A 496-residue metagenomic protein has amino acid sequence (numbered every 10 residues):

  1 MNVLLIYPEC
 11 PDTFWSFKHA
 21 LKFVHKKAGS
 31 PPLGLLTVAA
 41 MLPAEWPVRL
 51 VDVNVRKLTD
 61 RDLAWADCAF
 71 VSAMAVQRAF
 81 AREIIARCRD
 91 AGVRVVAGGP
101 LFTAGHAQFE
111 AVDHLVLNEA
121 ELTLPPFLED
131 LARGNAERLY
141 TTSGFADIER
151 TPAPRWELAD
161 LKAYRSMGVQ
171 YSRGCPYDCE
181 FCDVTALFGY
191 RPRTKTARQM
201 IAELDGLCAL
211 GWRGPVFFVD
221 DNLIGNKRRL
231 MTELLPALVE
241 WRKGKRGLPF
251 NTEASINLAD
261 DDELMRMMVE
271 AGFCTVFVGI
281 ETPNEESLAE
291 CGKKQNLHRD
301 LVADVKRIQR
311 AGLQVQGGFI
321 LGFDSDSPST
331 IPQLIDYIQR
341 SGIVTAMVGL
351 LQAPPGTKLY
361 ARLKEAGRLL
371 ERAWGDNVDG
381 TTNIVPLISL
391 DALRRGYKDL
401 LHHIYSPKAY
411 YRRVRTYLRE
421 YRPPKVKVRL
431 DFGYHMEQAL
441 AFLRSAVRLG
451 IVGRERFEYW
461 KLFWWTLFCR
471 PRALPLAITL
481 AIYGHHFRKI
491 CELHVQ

Functional and structural regions predicted by a protein language model:
M1-W212: Acidic, low-complexity intrinsically disordered segments
N2-L5, D12, P47, D62 (+3 more regions): Radical SAM enzyme core and accessory elements
L5, V71, F218-D220, V278 (+1 more regions): Conserved beta-strand positions
C10-S16, A104-A107, N226-R228, E286-C291 (+3 more regions): Flexible glycine/acidic-rich beta-alpha junction loops that bind and position SAM and/or redox cofactors in anaerobic
T37-M41, A237, D399: Amphipathic alpha-helical segments that form well-ordered structural scaffolds and often line/cohere around active
E45, A91, F127-E137, T151-P154 (+11 more regions): Phosphate/oxyanion-binding loops and surfaces in catalytic or ligand/nucleic-acid-binding neighborhoods
A107-P126, M267-T275, Q333-V348: Structural recognition of alpha->loop->beta junctions
P152-Q316, F323, S327-D336, K364 (+1 more regions): Radical SAM [4Fe-4S] cluster-binding motif and immediate context
